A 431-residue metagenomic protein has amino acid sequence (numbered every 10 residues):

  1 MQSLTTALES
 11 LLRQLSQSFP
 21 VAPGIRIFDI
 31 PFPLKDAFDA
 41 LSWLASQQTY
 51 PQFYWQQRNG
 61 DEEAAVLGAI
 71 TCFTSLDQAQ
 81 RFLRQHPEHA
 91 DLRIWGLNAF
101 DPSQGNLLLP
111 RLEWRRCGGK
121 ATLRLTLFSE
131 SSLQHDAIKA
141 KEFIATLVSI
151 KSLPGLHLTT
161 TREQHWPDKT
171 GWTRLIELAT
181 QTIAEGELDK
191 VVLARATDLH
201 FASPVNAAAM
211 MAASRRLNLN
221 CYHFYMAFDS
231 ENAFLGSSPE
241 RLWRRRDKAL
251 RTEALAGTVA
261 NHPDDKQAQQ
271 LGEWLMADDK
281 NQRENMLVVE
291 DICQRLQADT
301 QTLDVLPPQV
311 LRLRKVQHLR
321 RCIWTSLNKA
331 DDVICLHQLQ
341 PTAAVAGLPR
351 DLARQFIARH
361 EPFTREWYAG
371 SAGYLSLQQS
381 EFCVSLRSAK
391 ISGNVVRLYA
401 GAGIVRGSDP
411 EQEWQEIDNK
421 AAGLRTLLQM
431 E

Functional and structural regions predicted by a protein language model:
M1-F38, R58-S75, I138-T170, L175-E177 (+3 more regions): Contiguous alpha-helical scaffold segments within structured protein domains that host functional hotspots
P33-P110: An N-terminal, globular interaction/scaffold subdomain
Q57-G60, A64-C72, G105-L112, A121 (+2 more regions): An anion-binding catalytic pocket shared by soluble metabolic enzymes
L76-D198, D299-Q301, Q429: Non-catalytic accessory segments adjacent to catalytic cores
L92-W95, Y222-Y225, W367-A372: Short Pro/Gly-enriched beta-strand edge/turn motifs at strand-loop
A99, D229-E231, A372-L375: Short, solvent-exposed loop/turn elements at beta->coil junctions and helix N-caps that rim active or binding pockets
G186, W243, E290: Conserved hydrophobic/aromatic pocket- or pore-lining residues that grip, position, or stack substrates in active sites
W324-E431: Conserved hydrophobic core element of enzyme catalytic domains
